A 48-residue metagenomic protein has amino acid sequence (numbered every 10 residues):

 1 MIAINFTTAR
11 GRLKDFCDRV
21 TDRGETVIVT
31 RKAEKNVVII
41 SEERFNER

Functional and structural regions predicted by a protein language model:
M1-A3, I39: Non-catalytic interaction/Regulatory regions outside core domains
I2, T21, I28-R31: Secondary-structure boundary/capping motif
F6-R23: The conserved cystathionine-beta-synthase
T26-R48: Short, charge-rich, low-complexity interaction segments located in flexible loops at or near secondary-structure
